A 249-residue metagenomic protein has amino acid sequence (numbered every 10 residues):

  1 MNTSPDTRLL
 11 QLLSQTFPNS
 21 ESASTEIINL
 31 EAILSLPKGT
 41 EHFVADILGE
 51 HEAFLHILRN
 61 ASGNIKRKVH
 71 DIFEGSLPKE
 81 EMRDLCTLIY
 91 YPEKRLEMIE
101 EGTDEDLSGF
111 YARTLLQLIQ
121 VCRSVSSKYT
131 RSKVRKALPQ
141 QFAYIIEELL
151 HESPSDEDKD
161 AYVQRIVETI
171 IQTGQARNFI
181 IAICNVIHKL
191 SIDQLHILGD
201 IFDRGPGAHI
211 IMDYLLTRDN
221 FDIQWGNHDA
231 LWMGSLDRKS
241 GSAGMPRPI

Functional and structural regions predicted by a protein language model:
M1-A243, R247-I249: Feature recognizes metal-dependent phosphohydrolase scaffolds
